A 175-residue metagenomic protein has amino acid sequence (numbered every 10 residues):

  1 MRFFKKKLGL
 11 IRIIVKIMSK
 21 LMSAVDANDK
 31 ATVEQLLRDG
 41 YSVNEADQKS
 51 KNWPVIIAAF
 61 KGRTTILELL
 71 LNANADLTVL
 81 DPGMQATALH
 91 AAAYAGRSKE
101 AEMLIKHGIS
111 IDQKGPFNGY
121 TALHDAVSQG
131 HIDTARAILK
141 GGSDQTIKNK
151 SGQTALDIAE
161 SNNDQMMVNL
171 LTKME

Functional and structural regions predicted by a protein language model:
R2-S23, H107, G141, K150-Q153 (+1 more regions): Ankyrin-repeat-protein effector appendages
F3, K7-I57: N-terminal segments that cap or nucleate solenoid repeat domains
V15-L21, A46-P54, L80-T87, K114-T121 (+1 more regions): Ankyrin-repeat boundary/"N-cap" motif
T32, T65-I66, K99-E100, D133-T134 (+1 more regions): Conserved ankyrin/ankyrin-like repeat signature
Q35-S42, E68-D76, E102-S110, R136-D144 (+1 more regions): Ankyrin repeat domain, specifically the short helix-to-loop turn at the C-terminus of the second helix of each repeat
L80-G108, D112-F117: Alpha-helical adaptor scaffolds
